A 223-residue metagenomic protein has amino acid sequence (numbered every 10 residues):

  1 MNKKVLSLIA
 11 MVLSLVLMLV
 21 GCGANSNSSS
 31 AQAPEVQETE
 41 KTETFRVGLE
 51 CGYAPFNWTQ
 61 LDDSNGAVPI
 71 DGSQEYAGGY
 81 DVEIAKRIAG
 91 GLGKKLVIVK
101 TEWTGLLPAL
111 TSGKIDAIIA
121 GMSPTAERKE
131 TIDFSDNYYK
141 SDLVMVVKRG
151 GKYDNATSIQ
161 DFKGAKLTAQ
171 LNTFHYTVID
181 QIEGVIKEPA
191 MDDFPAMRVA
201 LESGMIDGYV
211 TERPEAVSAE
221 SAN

Functional and structural regions predicted by a protein language model:
A10-V20: Bacterial N-terminal signal peptides
L19-Q32: Bacterial lipoprotein signal-peptidase II cleavage site
E38-M122: Extracytoplasmic small-molecule ligand-binding "clamshell" domains of the periplasmic binding protein/Venus flytrap
R46-L49, G66-E75, S158-T173, K187: Short loop->beta-strand "edge-of-pocket" segments that line small-molecule binding or catalytic clefts across diverse
Q60-G72, A85-K94, N172-D192, E220-A222: Ligand-binding cleft/hinge of the Venus flytrap
Y80-E83, V97-P108, D154, E188-V199 (+1 more regions): Short helix-initiation/N-cap motifs at beta->coil->alpha
G90, K95-D161: Acidic, polar ligand-binding/catalytic clefts
T104-G105, G121-T131, V178-Q181, E202-N223: A ligand-binding cleft/hinge motif common to bilobed small-molecule-binding domains
